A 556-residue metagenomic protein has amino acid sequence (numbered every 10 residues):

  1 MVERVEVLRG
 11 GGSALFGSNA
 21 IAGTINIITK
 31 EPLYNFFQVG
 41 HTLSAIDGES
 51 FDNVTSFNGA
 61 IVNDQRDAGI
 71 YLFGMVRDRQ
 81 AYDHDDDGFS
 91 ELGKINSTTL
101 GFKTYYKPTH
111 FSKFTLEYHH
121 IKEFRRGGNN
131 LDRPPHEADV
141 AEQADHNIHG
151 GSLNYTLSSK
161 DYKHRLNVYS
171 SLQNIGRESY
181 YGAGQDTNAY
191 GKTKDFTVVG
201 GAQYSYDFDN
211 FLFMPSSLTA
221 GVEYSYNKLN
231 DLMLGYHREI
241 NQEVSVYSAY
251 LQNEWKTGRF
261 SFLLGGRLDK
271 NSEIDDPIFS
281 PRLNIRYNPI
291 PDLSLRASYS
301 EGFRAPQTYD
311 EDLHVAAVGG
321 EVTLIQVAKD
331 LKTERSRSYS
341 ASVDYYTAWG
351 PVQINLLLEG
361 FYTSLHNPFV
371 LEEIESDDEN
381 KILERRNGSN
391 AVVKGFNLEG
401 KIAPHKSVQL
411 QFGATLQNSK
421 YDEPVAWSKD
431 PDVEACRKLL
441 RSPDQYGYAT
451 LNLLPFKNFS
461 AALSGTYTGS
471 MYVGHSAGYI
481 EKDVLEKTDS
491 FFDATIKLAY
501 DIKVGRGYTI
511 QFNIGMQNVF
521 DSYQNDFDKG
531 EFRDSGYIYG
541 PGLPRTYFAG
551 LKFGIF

Functional and structural regions predicted by a protein language model:
M1-V2, V7, L15, N19-T42 (+1 more regions): N-terminal periplasmic accessory domains that precede and gate Gram-negative outer-membrane beta-barrel machines
Y34-S44, G48, N58-Q143: Periplasmic-side early beta-strands and strand-to-turn transitions of outer-membrane beta-barrels
V39-A45, L72-D78, L116-H120, V168-N174 (+9 more regions): Transmembrane beta-barrel strands of outer-membrane/channel proteins
S56-F57, R165-Y181, R296, D330-R386 (+3 more regions): Membrane-embedded beta-barrel scaffold of Gram-negative outer-membrane proteins
Y105-E123, E142-D275, W349, Q353-Y362 (+3 more regions): Face-selective signature of the C-terminal outer-membrane beta-barrel domain
K122-F124, L131-R133, K228, I240 (+8 more regions): Surface-exposed extracellular loop regions of Gram-negative outer-membrane beta-barrel proteins, predominantly
K256-S261, L356, G360-S364, E384-A477 (+1 more regions): Gram-negative outer-membrane beta-barrel transporters
H366, Y467-S476, Y500-F556: C-terminal beta-signal and adjacent terminal beta-strands/loops of Gram-negative outer-membrane beta-barrel proteins
